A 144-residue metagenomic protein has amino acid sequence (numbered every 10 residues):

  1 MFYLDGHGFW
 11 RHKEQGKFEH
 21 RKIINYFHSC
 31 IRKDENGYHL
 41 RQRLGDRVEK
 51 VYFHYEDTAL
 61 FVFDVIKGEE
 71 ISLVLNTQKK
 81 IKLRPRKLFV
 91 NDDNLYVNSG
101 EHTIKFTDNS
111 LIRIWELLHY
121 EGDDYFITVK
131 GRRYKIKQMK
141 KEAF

Functional and structural regions predicted by a protein language model:
M1-F144: Terminal leader/tail segments of proteins
